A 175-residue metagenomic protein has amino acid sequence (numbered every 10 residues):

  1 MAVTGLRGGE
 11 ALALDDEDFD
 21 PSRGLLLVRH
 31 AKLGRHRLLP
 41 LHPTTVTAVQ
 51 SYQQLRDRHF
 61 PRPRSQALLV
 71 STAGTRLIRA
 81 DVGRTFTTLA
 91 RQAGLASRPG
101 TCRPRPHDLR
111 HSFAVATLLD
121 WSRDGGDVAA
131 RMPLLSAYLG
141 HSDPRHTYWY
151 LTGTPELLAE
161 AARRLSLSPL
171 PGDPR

Functional and structural regions predicted by a protein language model:
M1-A2, A11, V46-Y52, Q66 (+6 more regions): Short, structured motif recognition centered on aromatic/hydrophobic residues
T4-G9, A13-A48, L55, R64: Conserved tyrosine-mediated DNA breakage-rejoining catalytic core shared by Y-recombinases
L12, A93, R123-G126, P155-A159: Short loop/beta submotifs within extracellular cysteine-rich repeat domains
A13-F19, D120, D127-S142, L151-G153: A short, basic/aromatic helix-end/turn motif that makes direct DNA contacts
H30, L139-L167: Catalytic-site neighborhood detector that most strongly recognizes the C-terminal catalytic loop/helix of tyrosine
A31-Q50, Q66-T88, R103-P106: C-terminal catalytic core of Y-nucleophile DNA break-rejoin enzymes
L39, R84-A137: Short, basic (Lys/Arg/His-rich) helix/loop patches that form interaction surfaces in the mid-to-C-terminal regions
L165-R175: C-terminal secondary-structure termini that scaffold catalytic or DNA-interacting sites
